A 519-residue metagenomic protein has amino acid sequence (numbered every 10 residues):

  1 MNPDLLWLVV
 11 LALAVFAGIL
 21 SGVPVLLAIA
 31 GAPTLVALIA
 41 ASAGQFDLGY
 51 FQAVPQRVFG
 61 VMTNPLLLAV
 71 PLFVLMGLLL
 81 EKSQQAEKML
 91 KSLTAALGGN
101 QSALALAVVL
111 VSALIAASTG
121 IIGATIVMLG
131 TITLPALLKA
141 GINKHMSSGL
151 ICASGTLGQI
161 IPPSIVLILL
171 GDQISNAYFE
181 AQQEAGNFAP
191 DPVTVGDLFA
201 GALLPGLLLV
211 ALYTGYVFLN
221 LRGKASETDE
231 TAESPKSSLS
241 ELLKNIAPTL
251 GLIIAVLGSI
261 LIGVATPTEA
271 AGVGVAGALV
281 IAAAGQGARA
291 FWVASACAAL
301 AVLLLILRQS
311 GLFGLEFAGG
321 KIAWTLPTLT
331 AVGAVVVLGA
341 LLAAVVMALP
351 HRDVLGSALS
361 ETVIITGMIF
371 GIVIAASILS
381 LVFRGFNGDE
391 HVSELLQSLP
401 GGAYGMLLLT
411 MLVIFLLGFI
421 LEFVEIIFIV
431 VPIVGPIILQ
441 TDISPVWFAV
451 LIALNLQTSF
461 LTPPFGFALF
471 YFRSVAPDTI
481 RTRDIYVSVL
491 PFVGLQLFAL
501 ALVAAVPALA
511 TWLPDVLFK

Functional and structural regions predicted by a protein language model:
M1-K519: Alpha-helical transmembrane segments of multi-pass membrane transport proteins
